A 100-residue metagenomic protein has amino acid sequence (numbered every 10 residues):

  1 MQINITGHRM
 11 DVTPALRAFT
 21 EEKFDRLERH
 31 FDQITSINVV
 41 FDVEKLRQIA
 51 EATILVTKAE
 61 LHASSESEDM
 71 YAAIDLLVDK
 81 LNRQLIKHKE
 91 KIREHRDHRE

Functional and structural regions predicted by a protein language model:
M1-E100: N-terminal, polar/charged subdomain of small-to-medium soluble alpha/beta proteins
